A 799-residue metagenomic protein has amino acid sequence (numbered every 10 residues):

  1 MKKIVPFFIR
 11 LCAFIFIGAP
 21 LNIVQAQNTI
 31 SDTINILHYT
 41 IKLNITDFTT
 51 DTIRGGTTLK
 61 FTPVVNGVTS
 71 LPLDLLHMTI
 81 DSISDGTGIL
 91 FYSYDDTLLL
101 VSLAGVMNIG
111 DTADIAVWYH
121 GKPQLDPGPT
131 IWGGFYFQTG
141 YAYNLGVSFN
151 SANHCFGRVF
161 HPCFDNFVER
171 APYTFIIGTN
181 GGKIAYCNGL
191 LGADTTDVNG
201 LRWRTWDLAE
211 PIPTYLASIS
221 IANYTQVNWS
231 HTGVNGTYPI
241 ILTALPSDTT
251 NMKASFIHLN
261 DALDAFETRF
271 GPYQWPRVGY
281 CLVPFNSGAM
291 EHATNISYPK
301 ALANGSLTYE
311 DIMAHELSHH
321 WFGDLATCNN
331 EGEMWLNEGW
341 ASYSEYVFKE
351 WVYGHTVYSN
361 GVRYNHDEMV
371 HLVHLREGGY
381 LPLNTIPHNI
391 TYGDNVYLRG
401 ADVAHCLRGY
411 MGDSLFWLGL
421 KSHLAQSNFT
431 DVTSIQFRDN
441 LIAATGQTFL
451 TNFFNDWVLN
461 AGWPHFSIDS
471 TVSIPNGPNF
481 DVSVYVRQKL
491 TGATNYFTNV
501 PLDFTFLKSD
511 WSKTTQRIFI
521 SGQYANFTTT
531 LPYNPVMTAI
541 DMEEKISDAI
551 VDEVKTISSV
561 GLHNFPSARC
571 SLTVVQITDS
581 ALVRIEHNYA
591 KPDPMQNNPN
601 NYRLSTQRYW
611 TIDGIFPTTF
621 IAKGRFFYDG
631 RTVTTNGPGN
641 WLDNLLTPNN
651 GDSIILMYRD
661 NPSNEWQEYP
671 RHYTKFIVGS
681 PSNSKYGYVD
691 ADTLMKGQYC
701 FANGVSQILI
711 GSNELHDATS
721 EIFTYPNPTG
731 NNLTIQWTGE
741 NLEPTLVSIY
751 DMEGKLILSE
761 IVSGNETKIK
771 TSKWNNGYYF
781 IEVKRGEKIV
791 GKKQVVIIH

Functional and structural regions predicted by a protein language model:
I15, N22-I23, H716-Y725, T729-H799: C-terminal outer-membrane/trafficking sorting elements
F16, V24-R54, N66, T451-D456: N-terminal, polar/Ser/Thr-rich
W118-Y224: Extended, low-hydrophobicity, Ser/Thr/Pro/Gly-biased non-transmembrane segments
F175, T225-E333, S344, I386-T391 (+1 more regions): Juxtacatalytic substrate-recognition/specificity segment
E338, S342-D402, C406, Y410 (+1 more regions): Acidic/His/Gly-enriched intrinsically disordered linker/tail segments that often contain short helix/coil "MoRF-like"
G393-V482: Amphipathic alpha-helical substructures
I557, C700-Y725, E740: Residue-level detector of functionally pivotal "anchor" positions at catalytic/ligand-binding pockets or at interdomain
I557-Y669, L694-I708: Self-processing/autoproteolytic domain segments and adjacent N-terminal interaction modules in large, modular
